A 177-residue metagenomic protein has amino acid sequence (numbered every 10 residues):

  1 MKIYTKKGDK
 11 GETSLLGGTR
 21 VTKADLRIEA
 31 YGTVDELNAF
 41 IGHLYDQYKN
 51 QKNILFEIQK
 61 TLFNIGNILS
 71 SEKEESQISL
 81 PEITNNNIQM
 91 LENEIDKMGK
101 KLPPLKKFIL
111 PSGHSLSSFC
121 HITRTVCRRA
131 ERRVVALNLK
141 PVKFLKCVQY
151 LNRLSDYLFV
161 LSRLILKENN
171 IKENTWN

Functional and structural regions predicted by a protein language model:
M1-N177: Phosphate/pyrophosphate-binding loop motifs in nucleotide- or prenyl diphosphate-using proteins
